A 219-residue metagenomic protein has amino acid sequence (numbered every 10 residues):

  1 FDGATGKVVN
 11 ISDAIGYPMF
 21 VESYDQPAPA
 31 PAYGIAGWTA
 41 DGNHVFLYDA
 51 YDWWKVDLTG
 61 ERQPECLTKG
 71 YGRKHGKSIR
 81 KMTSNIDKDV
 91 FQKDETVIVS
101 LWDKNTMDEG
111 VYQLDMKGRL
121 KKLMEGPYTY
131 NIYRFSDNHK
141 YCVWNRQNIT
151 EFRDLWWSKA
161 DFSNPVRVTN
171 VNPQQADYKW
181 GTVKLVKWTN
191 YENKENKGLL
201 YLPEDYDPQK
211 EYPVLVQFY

Functional and structural regions predicted by a protein language model:
F1-A32, F46-W54, R73, L101-G110 (+2 more regions): A flexible loop/linker signature enriched in serine peptidases of the S9 family
F1-G3, G37-W38, H44-D52, D57-L58 (+6 more regions): Beta-strand C-termini and the immediately following turn/loop, strongest in propeller blades
D2, G6-V9, R62-K69, V111-L123 (+2 more regions): Surface-exposed loop/turn elements that mediate protein-protein interactions on large endomembrane-trafficking
G6-A30, L67-D89, N170-K184: Surface-exposed loop and turn segments in beta-propeller and other repeat-based domains that flank or scaffold
V8, I35, N43-V45, D52-W54 (+7 more regions): Beta-sheet entry/capping signal
P29-A30, W38, G126, Y178-G181 (+1 more regions): Short solvent-exposed loop/turn micro-motifs enriched in small/polar/acidic residues
Q113-M116, K122-S136, C142: Extended, charged coiled-coil "arm/hinge" scaffolds of SMC/Rad50-like chromosome-maintenance ATPases and other large
N131-Y219: Serine-hydrolase catalytic core recognition
